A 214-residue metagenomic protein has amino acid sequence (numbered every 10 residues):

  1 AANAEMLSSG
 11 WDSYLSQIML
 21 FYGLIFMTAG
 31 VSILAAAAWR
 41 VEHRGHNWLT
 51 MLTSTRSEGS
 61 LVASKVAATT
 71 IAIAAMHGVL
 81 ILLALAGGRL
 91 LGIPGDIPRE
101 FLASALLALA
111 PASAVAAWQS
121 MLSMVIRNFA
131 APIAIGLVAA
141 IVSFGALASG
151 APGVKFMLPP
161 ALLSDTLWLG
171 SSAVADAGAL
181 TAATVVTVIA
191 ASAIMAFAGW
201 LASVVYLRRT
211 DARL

Functional and structural regions predicted by a protein language model:
A1-A36, A63-R127, A177-I189: Secretory targeting signals
A1-L15, I133-L214: Terminal transmembrane helical anchor/hairpin motif
S13-Y22, R44-E58, L80-L83, N128-G145: Hydrophobic alpha-helical transmembrane segments
T28-H43, W48, S120-A130, A193-R209: Transmembrane alpha-helical segments in integral membrane proteins
A36-T70: Helix-loop-helix units of permease transmembrane domains in multi-pass membrane transporters, especially ABC
R40-H43, N47, L83, G87-G95 (+4 more regions): Membrane-interfacial segments
M51, L122, G153: Short, flexible active-site loop motifs that bind/organize anionic cofactors or intermediates
E58-A84, A148-T166: Hydrophobic alpha-helical transmembrane segments of integral membrane proteins
